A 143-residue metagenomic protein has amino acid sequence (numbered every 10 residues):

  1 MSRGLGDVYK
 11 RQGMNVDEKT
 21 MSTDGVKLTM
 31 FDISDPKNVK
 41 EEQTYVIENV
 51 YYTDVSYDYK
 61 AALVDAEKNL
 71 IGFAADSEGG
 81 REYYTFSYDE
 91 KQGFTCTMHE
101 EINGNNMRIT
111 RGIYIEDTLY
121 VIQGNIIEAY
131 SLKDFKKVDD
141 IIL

Functional and structural regions predicted by a protein language model:
M1-Y9: Single conserved hydrophobic/aromatic residue that forms the stacking wall/gate of nucleotide- or nucleobase-binding
S2, F73, L119: Hydrophobic, well-ordered secondary-structure elements that form the walls of internal hydrophobic environments
R11-L28, T53-R108, Y114: Loop/turn-rich, solvent-exposed surfaces of beta-rich toroidal or solenoidal domains
Q12-M14, F31, E42, A74 (+2 more regions): Generic beta-strand/beta-sheet core signal
T29-L63: Eukaryotic tandem repeat interaction scaffolds
F31-V39, T85-C96, S131-V138: Short loop/turn segments immediately following beta-strands, especially the blade-tip and inter-blade linker loops
K40-E48, T95-I102, V138-L143: Beta-propeller fold detector
I113-L143: Blade-level signature of beta-propeller repeat domains, shared across WD40, Kelch, NHL, RCC1 and BNR/Asp-box propellers
